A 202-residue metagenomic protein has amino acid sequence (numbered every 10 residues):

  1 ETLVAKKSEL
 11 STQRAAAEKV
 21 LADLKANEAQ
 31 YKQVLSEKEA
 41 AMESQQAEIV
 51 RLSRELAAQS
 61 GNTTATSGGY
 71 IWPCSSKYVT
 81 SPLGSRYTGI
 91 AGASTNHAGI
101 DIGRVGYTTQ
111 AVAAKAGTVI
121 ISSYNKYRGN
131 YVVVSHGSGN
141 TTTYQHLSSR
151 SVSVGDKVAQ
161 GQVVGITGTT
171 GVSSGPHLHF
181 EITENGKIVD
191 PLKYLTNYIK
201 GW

Functional and structural regions predicted by a protein language model:
E1-S67: Alpha-helical oligomerization segments with coiled-coil/rod-like character
G68-W202: Catalytic cores of peptidoglycan-degrading enzymes
